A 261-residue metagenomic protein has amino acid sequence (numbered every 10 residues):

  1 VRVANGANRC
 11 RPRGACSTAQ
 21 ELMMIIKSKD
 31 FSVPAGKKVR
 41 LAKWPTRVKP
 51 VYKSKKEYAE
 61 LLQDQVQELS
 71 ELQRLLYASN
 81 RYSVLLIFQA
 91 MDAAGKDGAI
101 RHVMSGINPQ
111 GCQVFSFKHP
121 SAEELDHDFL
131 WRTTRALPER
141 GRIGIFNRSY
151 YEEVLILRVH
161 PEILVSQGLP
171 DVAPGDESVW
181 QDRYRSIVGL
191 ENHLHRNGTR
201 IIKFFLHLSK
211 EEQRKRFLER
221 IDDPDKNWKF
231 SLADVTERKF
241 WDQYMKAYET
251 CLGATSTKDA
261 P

Functional and structural regions predicted by a protein language model:
V1-R2, M23: Accessible peptide chain termini
R2-N8: Extreme N-terminal basic, low-complexity initiation segments that serve as generic localization/processing leaders
Q20-P261: Flexible, compositionally biased loop and terminal segments
